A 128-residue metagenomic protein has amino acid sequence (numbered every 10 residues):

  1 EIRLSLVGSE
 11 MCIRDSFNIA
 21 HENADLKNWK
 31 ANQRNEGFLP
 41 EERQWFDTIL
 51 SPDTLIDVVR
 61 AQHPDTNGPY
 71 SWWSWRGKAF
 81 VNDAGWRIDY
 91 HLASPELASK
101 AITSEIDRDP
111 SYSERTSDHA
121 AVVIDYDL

Functional and structural regions predicted by a protein language model:
E1-G8, C12-I13: Single conserved hydrophobic/aromatic residue that forms the stacking wall/gate of nucleotide- or nucleobase-binding
F17: Active-site metal-binding loops of divalent metal-dependent hydrolases
E22-L128: Metal-dependent phosphoester-hydrolase catalytic domains
